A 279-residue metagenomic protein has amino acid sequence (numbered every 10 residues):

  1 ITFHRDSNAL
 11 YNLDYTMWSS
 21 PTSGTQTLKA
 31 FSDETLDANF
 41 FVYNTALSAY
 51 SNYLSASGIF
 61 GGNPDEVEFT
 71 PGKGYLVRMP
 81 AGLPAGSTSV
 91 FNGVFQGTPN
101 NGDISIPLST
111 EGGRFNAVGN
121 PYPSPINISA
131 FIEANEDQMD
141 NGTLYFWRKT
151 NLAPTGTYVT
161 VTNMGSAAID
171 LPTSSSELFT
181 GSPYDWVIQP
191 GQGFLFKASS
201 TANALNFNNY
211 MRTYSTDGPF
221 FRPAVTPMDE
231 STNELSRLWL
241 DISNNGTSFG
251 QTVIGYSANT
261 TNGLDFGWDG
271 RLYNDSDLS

Functional and structural regions predicted by a protein language model:
I1-A9, F91-V94, T98: Extracellular beta-helix/beta-solenoid repeat scaffolds
T2-V42: Internal, well-ordered alpha/beta segment that forms a basic, Gly-enriched binding/recognition surface
S19, V42-Y43, R78, K197: Beta-strand-rich, repetitive solenoid scaffolds
L36-Y53, Y145-K149: Short beta-strand segments and strand-loop junctions that repeat across beta-rich extracellular domains
A56, G61-D65, F69-T70, R78-S279: Compositionally biased Ser/Thr/Gly- and acidic/asparagine-rich, proline-interspersed low-complexity stretches
